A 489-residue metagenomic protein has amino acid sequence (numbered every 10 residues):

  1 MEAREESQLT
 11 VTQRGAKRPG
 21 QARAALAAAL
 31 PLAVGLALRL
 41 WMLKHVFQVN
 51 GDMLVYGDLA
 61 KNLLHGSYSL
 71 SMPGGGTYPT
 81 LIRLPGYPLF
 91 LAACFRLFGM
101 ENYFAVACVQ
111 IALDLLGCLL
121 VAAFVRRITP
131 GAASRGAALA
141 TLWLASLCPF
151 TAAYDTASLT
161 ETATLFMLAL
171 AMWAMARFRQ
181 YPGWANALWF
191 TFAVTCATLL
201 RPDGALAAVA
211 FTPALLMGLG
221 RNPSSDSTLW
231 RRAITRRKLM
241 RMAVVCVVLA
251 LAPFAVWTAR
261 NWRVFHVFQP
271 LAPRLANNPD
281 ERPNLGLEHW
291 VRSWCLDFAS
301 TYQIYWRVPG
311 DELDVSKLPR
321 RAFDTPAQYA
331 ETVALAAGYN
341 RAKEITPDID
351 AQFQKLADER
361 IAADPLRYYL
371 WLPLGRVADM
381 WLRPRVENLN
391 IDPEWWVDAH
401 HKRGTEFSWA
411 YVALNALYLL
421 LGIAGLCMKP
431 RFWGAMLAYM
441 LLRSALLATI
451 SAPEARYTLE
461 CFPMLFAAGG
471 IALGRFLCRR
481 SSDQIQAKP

Functional and structural regions predicted by a protein language model:
V11-T12, A171-W189, M217-S224, L473: Membrane-interface transmembrane helices that cradle and orient dolichyl/undecaprenyl
Q21, A25, E101-A105, A342-K343 (+2 more regions): Membrane-interface anchor segments at the N-terminal boundary of transmembrane helices in multi-pass membrane enzymes
R23-N50, L147, V248-N261: Transmembrane signal-anchor helices characteristic of membrane glycosylation enzymes that use polyprenol
G51-L54, I82, A105-L113, A140-M175 (+3 more regions): Multi-pass, polyprenyl lipid-linked donor-dependent membrane glycosyltransferases
L54-P79, G86-L89, A93-C94, E288: Extracytosolic helix-loop segments that constitute the early lumenal/periplasmic catalytic or substrate-binding loops
P85, L89, L97-L119, L139 (+3 more regions): Loop-to-helix entry region of an early transmembrane alpha helix in multi-pass inner-membrane enzymes
C108-G131, L170, L420-A424: Transmembrane-helix motifs of polytopic, lipid-linked glycan transferases
P270-V386: Membrane-proximal stem/loop segments at transmembrane-domain junctions that anchor or position
